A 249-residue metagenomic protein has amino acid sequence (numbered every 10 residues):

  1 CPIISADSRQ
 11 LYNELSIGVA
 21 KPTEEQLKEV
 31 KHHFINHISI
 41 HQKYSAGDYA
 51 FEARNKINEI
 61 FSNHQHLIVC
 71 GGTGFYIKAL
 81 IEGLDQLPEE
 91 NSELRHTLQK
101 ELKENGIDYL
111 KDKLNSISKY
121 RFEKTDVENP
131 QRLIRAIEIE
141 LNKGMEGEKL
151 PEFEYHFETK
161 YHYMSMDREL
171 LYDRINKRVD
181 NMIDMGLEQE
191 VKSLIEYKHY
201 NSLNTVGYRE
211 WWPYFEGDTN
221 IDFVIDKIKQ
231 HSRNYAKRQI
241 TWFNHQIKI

Functional and structural regions predicted by a protein language model:
C1-I249: Phosphate/pyrophosphate-binding catalytic cores of soluble transferases and nucleic-acid-acting enzymes
